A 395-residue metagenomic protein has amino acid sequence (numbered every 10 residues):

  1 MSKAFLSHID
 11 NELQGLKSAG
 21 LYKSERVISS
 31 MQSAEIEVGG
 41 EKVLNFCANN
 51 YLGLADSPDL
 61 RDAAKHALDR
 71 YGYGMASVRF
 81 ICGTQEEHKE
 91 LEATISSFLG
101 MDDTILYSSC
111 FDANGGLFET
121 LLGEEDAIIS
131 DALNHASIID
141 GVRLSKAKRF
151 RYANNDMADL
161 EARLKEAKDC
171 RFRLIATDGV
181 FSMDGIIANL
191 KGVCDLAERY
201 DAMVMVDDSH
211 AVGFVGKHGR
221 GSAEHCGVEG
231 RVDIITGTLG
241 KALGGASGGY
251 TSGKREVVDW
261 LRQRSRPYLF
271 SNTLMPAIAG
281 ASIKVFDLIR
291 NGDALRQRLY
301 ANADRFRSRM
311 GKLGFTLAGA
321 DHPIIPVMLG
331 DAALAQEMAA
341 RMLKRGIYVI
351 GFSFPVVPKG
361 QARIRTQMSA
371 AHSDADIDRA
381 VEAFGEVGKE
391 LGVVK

Functional and structural regions predicted by a protein language model:
I9-N11, G15-Y73, A202: N-terminal "arm"/small-domain region of PLP-dependent enzymes with the aminotransferase-like
P58, D62-H66, R70, A93 (+3 more regions): PLP-dependent enzyme catalytic core of the Aspartate aminotransferase-like
D62, H66-C110: Conserved N-terminal alpha-helix of the aminotransferase class I/II PLP-enzyme fold
L117-A136: Conserved PLP-anchoring active-site segment centered on the Schiff-base-forming lysine
F150, N154-V206: Active-site phosphate-binding strand-loop segment of PLP-dependent enzymes
Y200-M203, H210, V215-D321: Active-site C-terminal subdomain of aminotransferase-like
Q297-F306, G311-G346, V356, G360-Q361 (+1 more regions): Conserved PLP-binding catalytic core of the aspartate aminotransferase-like
